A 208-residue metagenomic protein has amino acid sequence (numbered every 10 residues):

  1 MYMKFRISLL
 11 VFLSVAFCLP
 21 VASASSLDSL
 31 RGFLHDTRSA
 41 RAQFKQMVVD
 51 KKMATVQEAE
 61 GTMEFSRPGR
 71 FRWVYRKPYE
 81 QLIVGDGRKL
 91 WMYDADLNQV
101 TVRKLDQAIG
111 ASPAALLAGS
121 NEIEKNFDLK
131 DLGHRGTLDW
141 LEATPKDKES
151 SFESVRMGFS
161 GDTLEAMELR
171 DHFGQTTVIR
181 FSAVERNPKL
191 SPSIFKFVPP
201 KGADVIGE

Functional and structural regions predicted by a protein language model:
M1-I7: Positively charged n-region of N-terminal signal peptides that target proteins for export
S8-P20: Bacterial N-terminal signal peptides
P20-A59, P199-E208: N-terminal leader/targeting segments and the immediate start of mature chains
L34, I109-E124: Short, solvent-exposed helix-to-loop capping segments enriched in aromatics
T37-S39, E58-E60, S66-P68, P78 (+6 more regions): Extracytoplasmic
K45-V49, V74-R76, Y93-A95, T144-K146 (+1 more regions): A generic structural motif
E60-S112, T177-V178: An acidic-aromatic
T101, E124-E208: Gly/Pro-enriched, hydrophobic low-complexity segments that function as extracytoplasmic propeptides/linkers
